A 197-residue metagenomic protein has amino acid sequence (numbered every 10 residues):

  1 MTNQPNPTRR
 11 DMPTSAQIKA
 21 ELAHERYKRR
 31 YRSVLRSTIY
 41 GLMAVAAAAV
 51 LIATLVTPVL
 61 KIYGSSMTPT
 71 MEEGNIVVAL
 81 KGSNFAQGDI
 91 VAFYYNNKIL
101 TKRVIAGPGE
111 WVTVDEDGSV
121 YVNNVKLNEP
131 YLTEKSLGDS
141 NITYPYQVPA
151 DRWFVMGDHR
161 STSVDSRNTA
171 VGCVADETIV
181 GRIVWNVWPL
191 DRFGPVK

Functional and structural regions predicted by a protein language model:
M1-I99, V174-T178, R182-K197: Protein maturation boundaries and topogenic segments
Y63, P108, E116, M156-D158: A secondary-structure boundary/capping signal
S66-T70, L80-F85, R103, G109 (+3 more regions): Short, surface-exposed secondary-structure edge patches
N84-N123, L127: Extracytoplasmic/periplasmic/luminal assembly and interaction segments in envelope/secretory/respiratory proteins
E110-D115, K135-I142: Short, surface-exposed linear segments at secondary-structure transitions and domain or protein termini
V122-S140: PP2C/PPM family metal-dependent serine/threonine protein phosphatase catalytic domain, recognizing the conserved
I142-K197: Beta-strand-rich cores of mature extracytoplasmic or soluble domains
